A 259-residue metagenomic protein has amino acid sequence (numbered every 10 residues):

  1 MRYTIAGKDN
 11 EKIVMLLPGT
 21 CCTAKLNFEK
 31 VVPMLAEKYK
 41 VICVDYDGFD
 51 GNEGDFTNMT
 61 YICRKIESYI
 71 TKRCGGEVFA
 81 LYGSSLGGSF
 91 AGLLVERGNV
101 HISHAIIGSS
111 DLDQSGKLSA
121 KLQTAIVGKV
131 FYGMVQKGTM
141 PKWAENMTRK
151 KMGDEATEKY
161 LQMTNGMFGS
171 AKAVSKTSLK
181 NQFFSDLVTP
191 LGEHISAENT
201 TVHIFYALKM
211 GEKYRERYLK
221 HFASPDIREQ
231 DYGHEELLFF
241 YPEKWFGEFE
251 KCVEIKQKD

Functional and structural regions predicted by a protein language model:
T4-G51: Conserved HGGG/HGGXW glycine-rich cap/lid loop of the alpha/beta-hydrolase fold
I42-A80: Active-site loop/oxyanion-hole signature of alpha/beta-hydrolase fold enzymes
L81-G83, G108: Short beta-strand immediately N-terminal to the catalytic nucleophile in serine-hydrolase-like folds
G83-A91: Gly/Ala-rich beta-loop-alpha elbow adjacent to hydrolase catalytic centers
E96, H104-V135: Flexible "cap/lid" loop of the alpha/beta hydrolase fold
G116, K137-I195: Conserved alpha/beta-hydrolase catalytic His-Asp/Glu region
V174-K220, L237-L238: Conserved serine/cysteine hydrolase catalytic core
Y232-F246: Catalytic histidine-centered segment of alpha/beta-hydrolase-like enzymes
